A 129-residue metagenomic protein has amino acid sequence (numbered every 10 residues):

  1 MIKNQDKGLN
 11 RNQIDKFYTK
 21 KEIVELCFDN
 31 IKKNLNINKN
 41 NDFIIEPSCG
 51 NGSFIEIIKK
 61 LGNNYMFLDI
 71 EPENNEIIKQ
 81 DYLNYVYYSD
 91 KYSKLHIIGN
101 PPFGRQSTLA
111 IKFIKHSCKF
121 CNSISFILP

Functional and structural regions predicted by a protein language model:
M1-D42, S53-F54: S-adenosyl-L-methionine
K3-Q5, Y65-L68: Intrinsically disordered, low-complexity boundary segments flanking structured domains
N12-Q13, I77-Q80: Alpha-helical structural elements
C27-F28, I44-I57, F67-E71, K79-K115 (+1 more regions): Conserved proline-anchored active-site loop of SAM-dependent methyltransferases that bridges a beta-strand
K60-N64: Conserved S-adenosyl-L-methionine
K119: N-terminal beta-strand-loop-alpha-helix module at the start of alpha/beta ligand-binding or catalytic domains
